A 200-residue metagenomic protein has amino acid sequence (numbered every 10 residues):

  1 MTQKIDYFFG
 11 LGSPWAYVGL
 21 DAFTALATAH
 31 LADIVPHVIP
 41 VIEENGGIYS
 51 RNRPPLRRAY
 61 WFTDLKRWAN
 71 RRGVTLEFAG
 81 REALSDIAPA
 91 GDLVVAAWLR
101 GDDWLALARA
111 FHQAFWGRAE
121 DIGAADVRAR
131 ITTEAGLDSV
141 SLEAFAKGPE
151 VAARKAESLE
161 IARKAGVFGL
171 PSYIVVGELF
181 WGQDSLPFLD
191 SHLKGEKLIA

Functional and structural regions predicted by a protein language model:
M1-Q3, V74: Generic structural motif recognizing short loop/turn segments at the entrances and edges of beta-strands
Q3-D6, G12-A32, A106, A110-A200: C-terminal cap of thioredoxin/glutaredoxin-like
L11, Y17-F115: Structural alpha/beta surface segment adjacent to cysteine/selenocysteine redox centers across thiol/disulfide enzymes
